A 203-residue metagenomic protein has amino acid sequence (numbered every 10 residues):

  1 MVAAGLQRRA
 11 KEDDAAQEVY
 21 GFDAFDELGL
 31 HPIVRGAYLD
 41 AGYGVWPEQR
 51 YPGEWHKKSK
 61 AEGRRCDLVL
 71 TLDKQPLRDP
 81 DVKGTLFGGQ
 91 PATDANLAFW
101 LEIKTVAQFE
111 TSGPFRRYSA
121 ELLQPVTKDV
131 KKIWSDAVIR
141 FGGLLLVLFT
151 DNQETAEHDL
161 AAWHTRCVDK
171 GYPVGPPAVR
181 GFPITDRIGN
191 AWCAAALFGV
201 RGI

Functional and structural regions predicted by a protein language model:
M1-G42: Interdomain/boundary linker segments immediately adjacent to catalytic/signaling cores
L39-V82: A short acidic/basic microdomain associated with nuclease active sites
P52-G53, Q75, V106-Q108, N152-Q153: Short, solvent-exposed loop/turn segments at secondary-structure junctions
L68-K74, P80, A95-G113: Conserved catalytic cores of phosphodiester-cleaving nucleases, focusing on short active-site segments
V82-A92: Extended catalytic core of nucleotide-activated donor transferases of GT-like folds
P91-A95, V138: Short glycine/proline-enriched loop/turn "hinge" motifs that connect secondary-structure elements and lie
Q108-G171: Acidic, metal/cofactor-coordinating or nucleic-acid-engaging core segments within structured domains
F149-I203: Non-catalytic C-terminal interaction segments of nucleic acid-processing enzymes
